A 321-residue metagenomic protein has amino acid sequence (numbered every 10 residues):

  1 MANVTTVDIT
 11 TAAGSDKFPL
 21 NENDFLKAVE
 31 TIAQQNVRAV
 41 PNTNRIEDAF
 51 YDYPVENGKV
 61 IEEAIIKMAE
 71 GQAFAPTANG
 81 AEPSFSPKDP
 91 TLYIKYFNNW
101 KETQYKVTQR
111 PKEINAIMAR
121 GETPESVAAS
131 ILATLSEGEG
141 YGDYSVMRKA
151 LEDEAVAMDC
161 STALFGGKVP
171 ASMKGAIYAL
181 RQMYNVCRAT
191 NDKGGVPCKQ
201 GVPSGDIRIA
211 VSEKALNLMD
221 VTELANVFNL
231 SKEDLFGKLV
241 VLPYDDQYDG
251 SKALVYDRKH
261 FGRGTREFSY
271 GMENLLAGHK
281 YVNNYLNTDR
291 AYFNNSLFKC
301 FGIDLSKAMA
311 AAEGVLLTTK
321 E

Functional and structural regions predicted by a protein language model:
M1-F25, F74-P87: Short secondary-structure boundary segments
A2-L20, V186-E321: Sequence/fold signature of self-assembling virion shell proteins
S15, T31-A39, T43-I46, D52-N57 (+6 more regions): Surface-exposed polar/charged interaction patches
D16-D24, A28, E122, S126 (+1 more regions): Alpha-helix boundary/N-cap detector
L26-V107: Assembly/oligomerization interface modules of large self-assembling protein complexes
P76, I131, A155-A179, G250 (+4 more regions): Mature, Sec-exported extracytoplasmic domains of Gram-positive
L92-C160, N295-S296: Long, contiguous amphipathic alpha-helices that act as assembly "spine/axial" helices in icosahedral shell and virion
A133-L224, N229-L230: Acidic, serine/threonine- and glycine-rich low-complexity intrinsically disordered segments that serve as flexible
